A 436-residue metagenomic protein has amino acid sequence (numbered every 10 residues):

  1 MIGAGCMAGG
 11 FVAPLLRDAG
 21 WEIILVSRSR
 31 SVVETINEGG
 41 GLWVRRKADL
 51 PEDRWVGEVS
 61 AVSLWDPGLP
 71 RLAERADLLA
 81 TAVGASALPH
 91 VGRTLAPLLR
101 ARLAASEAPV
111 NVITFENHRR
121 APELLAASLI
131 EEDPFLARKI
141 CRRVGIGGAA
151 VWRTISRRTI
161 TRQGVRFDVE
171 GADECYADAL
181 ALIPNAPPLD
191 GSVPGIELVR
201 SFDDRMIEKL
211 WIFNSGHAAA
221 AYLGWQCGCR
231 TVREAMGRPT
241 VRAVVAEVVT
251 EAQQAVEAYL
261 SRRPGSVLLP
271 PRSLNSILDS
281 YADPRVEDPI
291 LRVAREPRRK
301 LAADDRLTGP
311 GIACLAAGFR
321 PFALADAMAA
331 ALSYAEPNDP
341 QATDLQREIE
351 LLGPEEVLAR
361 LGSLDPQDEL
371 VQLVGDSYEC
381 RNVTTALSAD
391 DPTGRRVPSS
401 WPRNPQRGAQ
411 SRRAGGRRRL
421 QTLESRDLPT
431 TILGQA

Functional and structural regions predicted by a protein language model:
M1-G3: Conserved N-terminal Rossmann-fold NAD(P)-binding element of oxidoreductases
C6-M7, V12-W401, G415-G416, L420-L423: Substrate/ligand-engaging "lid" and interaction regions
R407: Intrinsically disordered, low-complexity arginine-rich tails of RNA-binding/processing proteins
R412: Aromatic (Trp/Tyr) and acidic
T431-Q435: Short, intrinsically disordered C-terminal tails of secreted or membrane-associated proteins
